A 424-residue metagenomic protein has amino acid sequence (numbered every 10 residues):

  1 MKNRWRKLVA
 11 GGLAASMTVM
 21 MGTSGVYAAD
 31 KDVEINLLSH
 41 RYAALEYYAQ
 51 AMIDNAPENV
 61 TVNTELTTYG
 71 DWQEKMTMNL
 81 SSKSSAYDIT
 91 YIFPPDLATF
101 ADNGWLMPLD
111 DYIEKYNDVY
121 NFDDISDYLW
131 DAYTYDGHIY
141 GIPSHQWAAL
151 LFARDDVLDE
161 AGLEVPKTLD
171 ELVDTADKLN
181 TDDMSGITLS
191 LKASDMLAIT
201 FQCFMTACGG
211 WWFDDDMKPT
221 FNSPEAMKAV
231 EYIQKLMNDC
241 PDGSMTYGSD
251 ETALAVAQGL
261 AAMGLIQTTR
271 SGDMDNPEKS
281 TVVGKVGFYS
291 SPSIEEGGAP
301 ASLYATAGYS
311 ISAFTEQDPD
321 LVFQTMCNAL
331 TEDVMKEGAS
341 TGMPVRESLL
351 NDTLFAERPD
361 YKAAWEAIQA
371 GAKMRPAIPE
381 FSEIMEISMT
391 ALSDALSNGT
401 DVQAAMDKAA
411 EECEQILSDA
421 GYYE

Functional and structural regions predicted by a protein language model:
R4-A15, M20-N103, E114-Y120, V165 (+6 more regions): Conserved N-terminal structural module of periplasmic/extracytoplasmic solute-binding proteins
H40, Y289-S293, G338-T390, D394 (+1 more regions): Long, aromatic- and glycine/proline-rich binding clefts that accommodate carbohydrate-like moieties
Y48, E225-Y232, A307, Q317-A329 (+1 more regions): Short amphipathic alpha-helical coupling segments at ligand-binding clamshell hinges and other catalytic/signaling
D88-Y91, A262-Q267: Paired acidic/hydrophobic, glycine-rich loop segments that form the ligand-binding mouth/hinge of periplasmic-binding
P94-A149, E164, V173, T200 (+2 more regions): Hinge/lid segment of periplasmic solute-binding proteins
Y135-S144, A149, E171-P219, A261: Extracytoplasmic/periplasmic solute-binding protein
F152-D155, Y304-Q317: A bilobed periplasmic-binding-protein/Venus flytrap-type ligand-binding module shared by bacterial periplasmic
A176-N180, M217-M245, S291: Glycine-centered hinge/linker elements that transmit conformational signals in sensory and ligand-binding systems
